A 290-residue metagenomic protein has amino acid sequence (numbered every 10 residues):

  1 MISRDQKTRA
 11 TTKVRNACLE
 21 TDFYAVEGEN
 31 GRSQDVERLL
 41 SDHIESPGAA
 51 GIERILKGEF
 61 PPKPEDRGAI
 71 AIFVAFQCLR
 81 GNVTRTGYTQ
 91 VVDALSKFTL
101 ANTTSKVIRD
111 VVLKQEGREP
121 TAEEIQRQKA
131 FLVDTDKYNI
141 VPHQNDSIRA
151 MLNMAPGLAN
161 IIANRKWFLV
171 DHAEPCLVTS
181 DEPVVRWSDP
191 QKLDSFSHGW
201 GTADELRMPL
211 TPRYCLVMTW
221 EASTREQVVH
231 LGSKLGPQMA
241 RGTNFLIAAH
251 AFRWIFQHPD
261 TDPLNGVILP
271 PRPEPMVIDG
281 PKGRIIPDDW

Functional and structural regions predicted by a protein language model:
M1-W290: Alpha-helical structural context detector biased toward long hydrophobic helices
